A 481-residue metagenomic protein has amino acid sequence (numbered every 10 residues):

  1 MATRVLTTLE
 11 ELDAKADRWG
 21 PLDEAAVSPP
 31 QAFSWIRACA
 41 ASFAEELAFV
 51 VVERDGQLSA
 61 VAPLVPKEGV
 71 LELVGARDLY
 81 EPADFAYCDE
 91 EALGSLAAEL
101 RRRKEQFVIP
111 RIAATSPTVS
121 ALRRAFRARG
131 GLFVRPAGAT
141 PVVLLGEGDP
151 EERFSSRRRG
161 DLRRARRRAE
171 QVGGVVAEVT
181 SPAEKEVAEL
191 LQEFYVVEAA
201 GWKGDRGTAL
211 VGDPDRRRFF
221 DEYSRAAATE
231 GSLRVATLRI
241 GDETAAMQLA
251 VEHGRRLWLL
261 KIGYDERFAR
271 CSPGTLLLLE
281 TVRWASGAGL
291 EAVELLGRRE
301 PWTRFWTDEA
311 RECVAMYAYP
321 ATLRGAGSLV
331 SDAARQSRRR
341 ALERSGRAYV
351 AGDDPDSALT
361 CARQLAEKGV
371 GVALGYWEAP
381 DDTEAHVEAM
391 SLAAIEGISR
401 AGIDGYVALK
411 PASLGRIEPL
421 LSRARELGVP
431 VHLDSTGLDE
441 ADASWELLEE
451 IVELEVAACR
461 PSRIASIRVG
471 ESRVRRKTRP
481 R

Functional and structural regions predicted by a protein language model:
T3-E72, I112-A137, G148-R270: A conserved beta-strand-loop-helix scaffold within acyl/acetyltransferase catalytic domains
V5-L9, S120-P150, L290-A333: Active-site/acyl-donor-binding loops of N-acyltransferases
E53, Y80, C88-R101, L210-G325: Aromatic (often tryptophan-rich) hydrophobic motifs at membrane interfaces
S59-D89, V407, A412, R416: Well-ordered mid-protein domain cores that form the structural environment of catalytic cofactors
L100-P117: ATP-hydrolysis module of ASCE/P-loop NTPase motor domains, specifically the Walker B Asp-Glu catalytic pair
R101, E170, S286, A366 (+1 more regions): Anion (oxyanion) recognition and catalysis
E105, E291, G371: Short acidic/polar active-site loop segments enriched in Thr and Asp
A334-R481: Positively charged, amphipathic and often flexible ligand-engagement surfaces
